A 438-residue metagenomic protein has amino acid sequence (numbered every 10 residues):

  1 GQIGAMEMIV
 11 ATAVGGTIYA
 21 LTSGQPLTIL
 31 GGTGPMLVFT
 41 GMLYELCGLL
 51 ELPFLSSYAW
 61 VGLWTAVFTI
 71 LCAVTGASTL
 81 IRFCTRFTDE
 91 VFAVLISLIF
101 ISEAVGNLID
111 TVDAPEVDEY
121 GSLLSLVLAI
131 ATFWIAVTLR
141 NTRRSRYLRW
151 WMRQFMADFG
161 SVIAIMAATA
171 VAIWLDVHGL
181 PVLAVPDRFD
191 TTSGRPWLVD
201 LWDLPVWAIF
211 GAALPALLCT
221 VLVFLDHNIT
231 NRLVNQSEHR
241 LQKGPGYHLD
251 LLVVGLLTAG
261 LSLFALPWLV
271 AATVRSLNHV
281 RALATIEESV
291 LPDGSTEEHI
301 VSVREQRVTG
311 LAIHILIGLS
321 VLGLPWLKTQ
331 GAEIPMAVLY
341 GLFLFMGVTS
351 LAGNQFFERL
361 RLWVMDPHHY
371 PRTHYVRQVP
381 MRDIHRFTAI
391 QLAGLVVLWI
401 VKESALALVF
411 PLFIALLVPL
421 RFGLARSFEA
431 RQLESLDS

Functional and structural regions predicted by a protein language model:
G1-S438: Transmembrane helical cores of multi-pass ion-transport proteins
